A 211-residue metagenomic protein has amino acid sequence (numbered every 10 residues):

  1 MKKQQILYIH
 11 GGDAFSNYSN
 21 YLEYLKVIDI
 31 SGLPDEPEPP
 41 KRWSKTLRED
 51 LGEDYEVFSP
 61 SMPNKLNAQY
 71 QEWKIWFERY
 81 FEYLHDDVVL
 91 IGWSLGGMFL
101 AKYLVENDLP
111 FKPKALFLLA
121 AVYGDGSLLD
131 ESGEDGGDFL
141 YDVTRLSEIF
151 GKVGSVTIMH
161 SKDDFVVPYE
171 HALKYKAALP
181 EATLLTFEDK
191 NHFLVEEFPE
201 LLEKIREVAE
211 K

Functional and structural regions predicted by a protein language model:
K2-D54: Short, surface-exposed "cap/lid" segments of acyl-processing enzymes
G11-G12, M62, L116-G126: Active-site nucleophile loop of the alpha/beta-hydrolase fold
A68, K190-L202: Catalytic histidine-centered segment of alpha/beta-hydrolase-like enzymes
I91-L100: Gly/Ala-rich beta-loop-alpha elbow adjacent to hydrolase catalytic centers
K102-K114, G124: Conserved hydrolase catalytic core segment
K152, T157-H160, D164: Short beta-strand/loop motif that positions the catalytic acidic residue of the alpha/beta-hydrolase fold
F165-H171: Conserved alpha/beta-hydrolase "acid-adjacent" motif
K176-F193: Catalytic histidine neighborhood in serine/cysteine hydrolases with alpha/beta-hydrolase-type architecture
